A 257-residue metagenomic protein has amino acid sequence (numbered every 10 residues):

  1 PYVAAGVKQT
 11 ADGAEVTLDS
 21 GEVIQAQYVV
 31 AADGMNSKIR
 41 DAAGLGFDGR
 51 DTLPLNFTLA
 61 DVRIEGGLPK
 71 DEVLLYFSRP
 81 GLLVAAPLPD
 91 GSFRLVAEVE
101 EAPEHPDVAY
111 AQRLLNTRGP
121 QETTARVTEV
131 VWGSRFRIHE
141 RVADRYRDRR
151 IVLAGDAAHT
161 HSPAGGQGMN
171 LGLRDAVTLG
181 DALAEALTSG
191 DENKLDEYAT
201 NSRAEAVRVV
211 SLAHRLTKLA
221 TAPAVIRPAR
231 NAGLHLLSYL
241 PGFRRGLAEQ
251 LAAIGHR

Functional and structural regions predicted by a protein language model:
P1-A5, D19-G21: Conserved SAM/SAH-binding loop
Y2, E15, Y28, A32-S134 (+1 more regions): Conserved FAD-binding catalytic core of PHBH/FMO-like flavoproteins
K8, A86-L88, A213: Active-site-adjacent segment of FAD-dependent monooxygenases/related oxidoreductases
Q9-A11, G172: Pyridoxal 5′-phosphate
D19-Y28, A32, D148: Core beta-strand elements of the Rossmann-like FAD/NAD(P) dinucleotide-binding domain in flavoenzyme oxidoreductases
A31, V130, S134-R215: Conserved mid-domain beta->alpha element of the FAD-binding
K38-A42, S92-R94, R150, S202-A206 (+1 more regions): Short, cationic motifs built from Arg/Lys/His that form the positively charged side of catalytic pockets
E100, G166, D181-R257: C-terminal helical "tail/cap" subdomain of flavin- and related membrane-associated enzymes
